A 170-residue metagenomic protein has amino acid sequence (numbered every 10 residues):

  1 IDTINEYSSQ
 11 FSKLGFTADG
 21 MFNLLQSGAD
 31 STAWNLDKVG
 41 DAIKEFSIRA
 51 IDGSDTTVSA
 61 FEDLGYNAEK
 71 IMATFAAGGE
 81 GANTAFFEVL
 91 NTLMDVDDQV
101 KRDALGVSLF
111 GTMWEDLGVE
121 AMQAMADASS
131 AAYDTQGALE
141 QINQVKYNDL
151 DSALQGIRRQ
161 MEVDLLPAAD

Functional and structural regions predicted by a protein language model:
I1-D170: Amphipathic/coiled-coil alpha-helical interface segments used for membrane interaction or oligomeric assembly
